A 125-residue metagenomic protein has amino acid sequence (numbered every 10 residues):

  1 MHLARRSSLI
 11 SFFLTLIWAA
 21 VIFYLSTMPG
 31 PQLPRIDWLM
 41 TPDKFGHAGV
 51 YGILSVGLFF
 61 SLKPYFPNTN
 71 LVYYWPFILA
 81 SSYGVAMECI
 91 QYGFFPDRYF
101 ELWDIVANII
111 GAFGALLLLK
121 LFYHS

Functional and structural regions predicted by a protein language model:
M1-W103, I109-S125: Bulky hydrophobic segments
